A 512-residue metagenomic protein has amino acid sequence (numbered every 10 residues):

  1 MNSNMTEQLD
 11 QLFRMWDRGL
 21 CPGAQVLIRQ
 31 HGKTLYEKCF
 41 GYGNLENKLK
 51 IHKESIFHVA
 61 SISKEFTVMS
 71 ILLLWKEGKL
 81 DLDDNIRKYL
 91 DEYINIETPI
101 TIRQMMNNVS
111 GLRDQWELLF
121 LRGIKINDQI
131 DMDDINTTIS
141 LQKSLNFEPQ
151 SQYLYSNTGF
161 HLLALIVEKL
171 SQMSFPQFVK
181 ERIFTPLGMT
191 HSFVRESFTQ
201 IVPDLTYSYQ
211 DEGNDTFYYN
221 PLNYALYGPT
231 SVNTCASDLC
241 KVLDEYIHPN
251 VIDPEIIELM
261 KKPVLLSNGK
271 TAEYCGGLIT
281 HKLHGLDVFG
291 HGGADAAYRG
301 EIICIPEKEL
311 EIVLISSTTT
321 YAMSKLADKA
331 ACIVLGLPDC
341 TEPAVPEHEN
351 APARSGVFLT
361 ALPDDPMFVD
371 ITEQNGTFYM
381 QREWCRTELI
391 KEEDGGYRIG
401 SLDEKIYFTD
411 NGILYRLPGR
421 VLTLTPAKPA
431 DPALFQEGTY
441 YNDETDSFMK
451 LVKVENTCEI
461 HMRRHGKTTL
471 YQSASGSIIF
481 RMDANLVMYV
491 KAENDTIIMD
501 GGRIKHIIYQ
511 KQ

Functional and structural regions predicted by a protein language model:
N2-V59, K79-D84, T137-S144, G336-L337: Short, conserved catalytic-motif segment at the N-terminal edge
D10-F13, G32, H58-D83, F160-E168 (+2 more regions): Active-site SXXK
K33, C39-F40, N44, E97-I302 (+1 more regions): Short, surface-exposed loop or secondary-structure junction motifs that flank catalytic or metal-binding residues
L35, G290, E301-T318, L414-L417 (+1 more regions): Short, well-ordered beta-strand elements
G41-L45, T319-T320, L486-V487, K505: A short acidic/small-residue loop/turn micro-motif
L82-I96, L187: Short, glycine/proline-biased beta-turn/loop segments that scaffold the active-site neighborhood
A297-L337: Structured C-terminal helix/loop/strand segments within mature extracytoplasmic catalytic/sensor domains
C332-Q512: Peripheral terminal and inter-domain segments
